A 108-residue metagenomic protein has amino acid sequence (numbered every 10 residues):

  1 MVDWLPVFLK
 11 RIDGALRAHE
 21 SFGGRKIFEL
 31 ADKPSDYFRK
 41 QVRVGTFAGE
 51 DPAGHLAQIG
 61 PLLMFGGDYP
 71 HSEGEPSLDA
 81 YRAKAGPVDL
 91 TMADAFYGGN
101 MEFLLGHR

Functional and structural regions predicted by a protein language model:
M1-Y37: Aromatic-lined glycan-binding groove of carbohydrate-active enzymes
W4, F22-K26, R43, A48-G54 (+2 more regions): Mid-to-C-terminal alpha-helical segments outside catalytic/metal-binding sites
